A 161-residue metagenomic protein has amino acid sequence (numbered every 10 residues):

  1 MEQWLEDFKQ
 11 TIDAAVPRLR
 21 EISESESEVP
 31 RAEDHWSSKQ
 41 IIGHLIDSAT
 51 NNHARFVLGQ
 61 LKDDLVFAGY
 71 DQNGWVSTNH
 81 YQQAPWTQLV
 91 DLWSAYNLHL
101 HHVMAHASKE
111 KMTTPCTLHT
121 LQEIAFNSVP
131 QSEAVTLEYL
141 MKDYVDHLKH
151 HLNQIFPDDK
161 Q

Functional and structural regions predicted by a protein language model:
L5, K9-I12, H35, I42 (+4 more regions): Generic structural concept
D7, T11, R18, V76-P115: Acidic/histidine-rich alpha-helical segments that form the ligand environment of transition-metal centers
P17, E21-I22, P30-A32: A glycine-rich, hydrophobic loop/mini-helix early in the fold
S25: N-terminal beta1-alpha1-beta2 submodule of the flavodoxin-like/Rossmannoid cofactor-binding fold
E28-N73, H102-A105, P115-Q161: Short, contiguous alpha-helical
